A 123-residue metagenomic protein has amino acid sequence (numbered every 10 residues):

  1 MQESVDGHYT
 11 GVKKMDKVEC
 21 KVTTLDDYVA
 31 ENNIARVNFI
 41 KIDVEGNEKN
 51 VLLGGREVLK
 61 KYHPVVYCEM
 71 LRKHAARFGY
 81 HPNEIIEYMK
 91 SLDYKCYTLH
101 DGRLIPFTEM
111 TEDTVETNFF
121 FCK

Functional and structural regions predicted by a protein language model:
M1-T23, D27-N32: Glycine-rich adenosyl-binding loop in Rossmann-like folds that engage adenosine-containing cofactors
T24-K123: Conserved acidic-Pro-Pro-aromatic motif
